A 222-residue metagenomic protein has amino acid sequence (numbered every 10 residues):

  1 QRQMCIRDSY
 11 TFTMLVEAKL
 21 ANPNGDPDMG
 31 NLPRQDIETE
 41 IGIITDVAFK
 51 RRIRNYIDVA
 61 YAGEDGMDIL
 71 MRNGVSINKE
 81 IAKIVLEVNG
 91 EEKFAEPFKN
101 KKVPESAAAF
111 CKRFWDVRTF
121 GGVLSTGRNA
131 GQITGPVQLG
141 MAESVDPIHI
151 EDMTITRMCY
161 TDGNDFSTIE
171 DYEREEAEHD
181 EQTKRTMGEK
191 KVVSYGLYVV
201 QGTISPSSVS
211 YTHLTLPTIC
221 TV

Functional and structural regions predicted by a protein language model:
Q1-I6, T212-T218: Conserved small/polar residues in nucleotide/adenosyl-binding loops
R7-I84: An N-terminal structural lobe/cap that precedes and organizes the functional/catalytic core across diverse proteins
D8-F12, I133-G135, S194-Y198: Residues at beta-strand starts and edge strands
D8-S9, S208-S210: Acidic, proline/serine/threonine- and glycine-rich low-complexity intrinsically disordered segments
L15-E17, G140, Q201: Residues in well-ordered beta-strands of folded domains
D58-I169: Extended, compositionally biased
E143-Q201, P206-S207: Charged, well-structured binding/catalytic surfaces in domain cores that contact anionic ligands
I204-S207, L214, V222: Extended serine/threonine-enriched, polar tracts that run as long, contiguous segments within proteins
